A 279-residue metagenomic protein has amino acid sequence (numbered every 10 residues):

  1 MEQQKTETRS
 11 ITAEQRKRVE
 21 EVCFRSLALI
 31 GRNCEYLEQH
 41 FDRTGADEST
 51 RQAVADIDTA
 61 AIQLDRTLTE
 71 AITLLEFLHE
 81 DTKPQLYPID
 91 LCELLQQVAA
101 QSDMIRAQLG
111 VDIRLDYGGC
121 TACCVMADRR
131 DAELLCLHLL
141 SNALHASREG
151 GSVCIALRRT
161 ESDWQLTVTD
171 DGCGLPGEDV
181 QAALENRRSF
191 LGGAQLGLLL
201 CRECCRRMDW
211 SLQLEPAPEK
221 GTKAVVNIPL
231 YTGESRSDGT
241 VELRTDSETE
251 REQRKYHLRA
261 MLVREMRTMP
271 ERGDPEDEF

Functional and structural regions predicted by a protein language model:
T59-L64: Short alpha-helical segment of the dimerization/phosphotransfer core of two-component systems
H79-P84, C124-A127: Conserved micro-motifs of the catalytic ATP-binding
Y87, D112-C123: Conserved catalytic submotifs in the C-terminal HATPase_c
N142-L144: Short helix-loop "hinge" at the ATP-lid/N-box region of the Bergerat-fold HATPase_c
G150-S162: Short beta-strand/loop element within the Bergerat-fold HATPase_c
D170: Acidic ATP/Mg2+-coordinating residue in the GHKL
